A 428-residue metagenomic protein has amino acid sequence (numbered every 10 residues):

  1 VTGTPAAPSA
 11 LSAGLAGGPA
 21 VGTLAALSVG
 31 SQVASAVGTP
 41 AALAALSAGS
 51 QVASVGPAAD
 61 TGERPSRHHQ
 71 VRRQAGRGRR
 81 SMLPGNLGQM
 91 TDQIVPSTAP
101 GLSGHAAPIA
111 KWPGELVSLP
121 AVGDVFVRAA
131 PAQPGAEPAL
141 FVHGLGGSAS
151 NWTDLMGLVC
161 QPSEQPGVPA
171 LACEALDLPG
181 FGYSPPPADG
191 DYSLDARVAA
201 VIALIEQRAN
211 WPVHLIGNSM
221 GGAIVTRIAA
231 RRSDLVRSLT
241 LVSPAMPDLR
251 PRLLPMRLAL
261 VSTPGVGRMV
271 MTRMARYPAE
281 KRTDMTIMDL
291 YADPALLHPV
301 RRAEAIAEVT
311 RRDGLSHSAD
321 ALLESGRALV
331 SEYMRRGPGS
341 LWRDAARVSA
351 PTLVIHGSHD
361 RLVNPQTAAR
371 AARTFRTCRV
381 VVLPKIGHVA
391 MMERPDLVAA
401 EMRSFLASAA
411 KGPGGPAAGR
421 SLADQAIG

Functional and structural regions predicted by a protein language model:
E115, P120-G123, R128, P169-M220 (+3 more regions): Active-site loop/oxyanion-hole signature of alpha/beta-hydrolase fold enzymes
G123-P185, M392: Conserved HGGG/HGGXW glycine-rich cap/lid loop of the alpha/beta-hydrolase fold
G222-S233, L239: Short glycine-enriched nucleophile-adjacent loop and the immediately C-terminal alpha-helix near the catalytic center
A230, S238-Y277: Flexible "cap/lid" loop of the alpha/beta hydrolase fold
A275-D344: Conserved alpha/beta-hydrolase catalytic His-Asp/Glu region
R335, H359-V363: Acidic catalytic loop of the alpha/beta-hydrolase fold
V348, V354-H356: Short beta-strand/loop motif that positions the catalytic acidic residue of the alpha/beta-hydrolase fold
F375-G428: Catalytic active-site module of serine/aspartate enzymes centered on a nucleophile-bearing elbow/loop
